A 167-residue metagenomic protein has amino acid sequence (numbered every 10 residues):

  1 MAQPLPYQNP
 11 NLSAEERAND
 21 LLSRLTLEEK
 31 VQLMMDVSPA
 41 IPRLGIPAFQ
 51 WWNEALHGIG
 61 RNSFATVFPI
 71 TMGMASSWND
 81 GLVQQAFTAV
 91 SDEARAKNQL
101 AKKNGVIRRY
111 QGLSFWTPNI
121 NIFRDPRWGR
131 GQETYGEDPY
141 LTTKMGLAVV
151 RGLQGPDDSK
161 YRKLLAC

Functional and structural regions predicted by a protein language model:
M1-C167: N-terminal beta-rich core of secreted/periplasmic extracellular enzymes
